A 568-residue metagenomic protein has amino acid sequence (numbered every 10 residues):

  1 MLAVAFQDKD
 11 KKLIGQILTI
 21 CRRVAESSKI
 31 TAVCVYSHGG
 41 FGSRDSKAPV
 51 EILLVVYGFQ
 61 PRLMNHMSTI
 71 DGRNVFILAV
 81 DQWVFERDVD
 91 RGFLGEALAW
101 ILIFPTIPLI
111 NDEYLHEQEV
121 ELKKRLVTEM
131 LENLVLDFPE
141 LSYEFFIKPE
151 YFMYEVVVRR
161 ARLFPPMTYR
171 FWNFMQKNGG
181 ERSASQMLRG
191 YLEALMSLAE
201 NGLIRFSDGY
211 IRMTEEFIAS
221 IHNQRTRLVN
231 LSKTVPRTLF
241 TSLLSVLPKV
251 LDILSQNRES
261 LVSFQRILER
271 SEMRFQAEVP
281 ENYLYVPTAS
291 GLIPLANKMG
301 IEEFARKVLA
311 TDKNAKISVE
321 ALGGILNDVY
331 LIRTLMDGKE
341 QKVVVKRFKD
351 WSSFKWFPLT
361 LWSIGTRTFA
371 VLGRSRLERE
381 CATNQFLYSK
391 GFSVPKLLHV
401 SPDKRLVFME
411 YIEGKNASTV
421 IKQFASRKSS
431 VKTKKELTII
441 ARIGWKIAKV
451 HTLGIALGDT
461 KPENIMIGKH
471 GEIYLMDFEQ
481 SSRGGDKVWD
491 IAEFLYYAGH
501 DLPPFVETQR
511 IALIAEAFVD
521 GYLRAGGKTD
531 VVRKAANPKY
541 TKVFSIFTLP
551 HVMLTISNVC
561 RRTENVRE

Functional and structural regions predicted by a protein language model:
M1-G15, L63-R160, S242-R266: Conserved NTP/Mg2+-binding pocket subregion across the NTase superfamily
I17-V50, L54-R62: Active-site nucleotide-donor binding segment shared across nucleotidyl transfer reactions
R125-E278: Conserved nucleotidyltransferase catalytic core and NTase-mimicking acidic/glycine-rich helix/loop elements in nucleic
L254-G323: Juxta-kinase regulatory segment immediately upstream of eukaryotic protein kinase catalytic domains
N327-R376: ATP-binding glycine-rich loop module of kinase domains
S353-G365, G373-R376, V394-I439: Conserved structural core of kinase catalytic domains
E463-Y497: Catalytic activation segment of kinase domains across protein kinase-like and atypical kinase folds
D490-R524, F547: Active-site activation/catalytic loop segments of kinase-like enzymes and analogous catalytic loops in related
